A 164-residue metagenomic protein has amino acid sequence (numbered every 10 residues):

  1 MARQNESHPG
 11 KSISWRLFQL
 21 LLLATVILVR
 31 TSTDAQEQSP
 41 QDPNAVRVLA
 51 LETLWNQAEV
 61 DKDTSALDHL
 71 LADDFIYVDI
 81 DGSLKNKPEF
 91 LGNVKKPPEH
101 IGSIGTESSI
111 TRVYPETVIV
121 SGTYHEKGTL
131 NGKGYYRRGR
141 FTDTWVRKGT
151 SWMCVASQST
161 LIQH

Functional and structural regions predicted by a protein language model:
M1-S14: N-terminal secretory signal peptides that target proteins for export/translocation
S7-G10, L21, L54, S65: Residue-level detector of alpha-helix boundary/anchor positions
F18-V29: Bacterial N-terminal signal peptides
T33: Active-site-proximal alpha-helical
Q36-H164: A beta-strand edge to alpha-helix "cap/lid" segment located at domain peripheries
